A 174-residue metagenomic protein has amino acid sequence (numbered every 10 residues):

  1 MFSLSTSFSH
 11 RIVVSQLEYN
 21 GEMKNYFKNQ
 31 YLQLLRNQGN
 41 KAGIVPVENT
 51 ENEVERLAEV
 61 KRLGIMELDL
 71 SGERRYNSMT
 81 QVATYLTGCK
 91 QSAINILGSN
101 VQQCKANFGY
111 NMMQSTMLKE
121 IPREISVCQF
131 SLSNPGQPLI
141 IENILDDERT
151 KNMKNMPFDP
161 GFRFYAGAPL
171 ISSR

Functional and structural regions predicted by a protein language model:
F2-E120: Intrinsically disordered, low-complexity terminal regulatory regions
Q81-T84, L132, A168: Residues within alpha-helical segments
A83, Q137, P157, I171-S172: Residue-level detector of solvent-exposed, low-hydrophobicity positions
K90-A93, L97-N107, M112-A166: Regulatory sensory and allosteric helical modules in signal-transduction proteins and certain transcription factors
A166-R174: A short, hydrophobic, proline-anchored segment that marks a local hinge/packing element in signaling and regulatory
